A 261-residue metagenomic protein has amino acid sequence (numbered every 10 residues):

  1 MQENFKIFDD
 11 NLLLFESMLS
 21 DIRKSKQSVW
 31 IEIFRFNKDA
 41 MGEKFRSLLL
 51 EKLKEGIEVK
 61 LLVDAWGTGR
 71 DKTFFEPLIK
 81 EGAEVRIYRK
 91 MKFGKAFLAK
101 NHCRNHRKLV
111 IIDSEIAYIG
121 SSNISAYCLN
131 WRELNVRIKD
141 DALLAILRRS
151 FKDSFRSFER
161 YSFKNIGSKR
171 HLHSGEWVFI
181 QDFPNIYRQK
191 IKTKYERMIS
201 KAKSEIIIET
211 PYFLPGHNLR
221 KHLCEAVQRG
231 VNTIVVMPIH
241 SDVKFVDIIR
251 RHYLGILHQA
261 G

Functional and structural regions predicted by a protein language model:
M1-I87, K92-G261: Charged, low-complexity intrinsically disordered terminal segments
